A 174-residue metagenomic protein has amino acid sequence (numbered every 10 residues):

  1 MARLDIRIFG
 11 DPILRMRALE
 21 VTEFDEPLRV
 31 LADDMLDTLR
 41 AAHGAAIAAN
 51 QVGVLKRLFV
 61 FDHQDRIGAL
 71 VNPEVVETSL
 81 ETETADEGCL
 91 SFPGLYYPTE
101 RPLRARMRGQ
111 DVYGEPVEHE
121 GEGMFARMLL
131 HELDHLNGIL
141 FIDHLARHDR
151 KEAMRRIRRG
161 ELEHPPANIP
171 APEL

Functional and structural regions predicted by a protein language model:
M1-L174: Positively charged
